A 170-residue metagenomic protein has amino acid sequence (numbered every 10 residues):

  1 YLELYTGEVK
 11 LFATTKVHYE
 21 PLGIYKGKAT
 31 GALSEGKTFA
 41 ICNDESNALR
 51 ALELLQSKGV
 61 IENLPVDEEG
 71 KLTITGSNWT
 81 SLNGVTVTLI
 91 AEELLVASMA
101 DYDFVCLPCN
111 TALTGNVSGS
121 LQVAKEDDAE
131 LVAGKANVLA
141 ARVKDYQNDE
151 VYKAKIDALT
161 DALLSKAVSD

Functional and structural regions predicted by a protein language model:
Y1, G31, E45-A48, E93-L95 (+2 more regions): Solvent-exposed loop/turn segments at secondary-structure junctions within structured extracellular/periplasmic domains
L2-T14, A29, D101, T114-D127: Ligand-binding "clamshell"
T6, E53-L54, T75-C106, N110-A112: Short helices/loops that flank or line small-molecule/ion binding pockets
G7-I61: A conserved helix-loop-strand patch within extracytoplasmic ligand-binding domains of the periplasmic binding
K16-Y25, L113-K166: Periplasmic-binding protein-like
S34-G36, V60-L89: A local structural motif
A48-L52, V96, I156, T160: Extracytoplasmic/secreted envelope proteins and their assembly/folding machinery, especially bacterial periplasmic
L49-K58, V151, A162-D170: Periplasmic-binding protein-like
